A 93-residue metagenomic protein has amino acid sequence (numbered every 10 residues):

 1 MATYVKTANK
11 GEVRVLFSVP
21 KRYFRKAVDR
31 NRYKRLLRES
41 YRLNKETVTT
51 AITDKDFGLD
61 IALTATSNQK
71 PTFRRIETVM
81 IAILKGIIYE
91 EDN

Functional and structural regions predicted by a protein language model:
M1-N93: Positively charged, solvent-exposed patches that mediate nucleic-acid binding
